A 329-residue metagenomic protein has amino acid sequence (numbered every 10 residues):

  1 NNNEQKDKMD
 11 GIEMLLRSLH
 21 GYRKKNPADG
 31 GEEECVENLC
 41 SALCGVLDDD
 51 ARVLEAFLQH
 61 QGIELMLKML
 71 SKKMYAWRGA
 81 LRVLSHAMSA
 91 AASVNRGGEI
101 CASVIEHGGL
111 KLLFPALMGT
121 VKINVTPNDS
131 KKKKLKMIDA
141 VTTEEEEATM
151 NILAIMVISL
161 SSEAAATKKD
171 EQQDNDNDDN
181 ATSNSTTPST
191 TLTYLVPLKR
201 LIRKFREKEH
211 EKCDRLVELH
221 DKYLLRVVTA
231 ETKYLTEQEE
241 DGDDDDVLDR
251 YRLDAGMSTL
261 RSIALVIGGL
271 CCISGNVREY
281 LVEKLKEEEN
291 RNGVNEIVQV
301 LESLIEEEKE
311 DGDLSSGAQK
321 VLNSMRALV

Functional and structural regions predicted by a protein language model:
N1, K8, R23-D48, E55 (+6 more regions): Alpha-helical solenoid repeats of the armadillo/HEAT superfamily in eukaryotic scaffolding/adaptor proteins
N3-R17, L58-L65, E99-L112, M118 (+4 more regions): Alpha-helical scaffold repeats of the Armadillo/HEAT/TPR superfamily
L16-K24: Internal amphipathic alpha-helical repeat/solenoid segments
L19, L70-S71, L117, V121: Alpha-solenoid helical repeat architecture
